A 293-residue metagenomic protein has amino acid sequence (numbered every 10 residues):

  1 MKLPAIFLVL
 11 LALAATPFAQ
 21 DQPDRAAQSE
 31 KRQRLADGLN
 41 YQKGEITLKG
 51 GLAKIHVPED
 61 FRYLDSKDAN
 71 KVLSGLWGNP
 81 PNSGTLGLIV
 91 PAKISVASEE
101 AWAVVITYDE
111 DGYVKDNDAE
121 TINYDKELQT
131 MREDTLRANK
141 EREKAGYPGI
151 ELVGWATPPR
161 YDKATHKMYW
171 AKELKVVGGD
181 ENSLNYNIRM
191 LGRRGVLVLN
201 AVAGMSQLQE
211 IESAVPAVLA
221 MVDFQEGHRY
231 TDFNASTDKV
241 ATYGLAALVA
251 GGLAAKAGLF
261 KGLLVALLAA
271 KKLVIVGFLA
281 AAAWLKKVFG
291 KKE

Functional and structural regions predicted by a protein language model:
M1-F7: Bacterial N-terminal signal peptides that target proteins for export
A14-T16: N-terminal signal peptide c-region/cleavage motif recognized by signal peptidases
D21-A53, S66-L184, L191, M205 (+1 more regions): Conserved polar/disulfide-associated segments of primarily extracytoplasmic proteins
H56, R62, V105, V198-N200: Soluble periplasmic/extracytoplasmic beta-strand elements of cell-envelope proteins
P58, L128, R132, E212-L219: Extracytoplasmic/secreted envelope proteins and their assembly/folding machinery, especially bacterial periplasmic
E59-D65, M221-F224: Short conserved aromatic/hydrophobic patches within beta-strands of well-structured domains
L174-A241: Extracytoplasmic/lumenal ectodomains and periplasmic regions of secretory and membrane proteins
A241-E293: C-terminal single-pass membrane-anchor helix
